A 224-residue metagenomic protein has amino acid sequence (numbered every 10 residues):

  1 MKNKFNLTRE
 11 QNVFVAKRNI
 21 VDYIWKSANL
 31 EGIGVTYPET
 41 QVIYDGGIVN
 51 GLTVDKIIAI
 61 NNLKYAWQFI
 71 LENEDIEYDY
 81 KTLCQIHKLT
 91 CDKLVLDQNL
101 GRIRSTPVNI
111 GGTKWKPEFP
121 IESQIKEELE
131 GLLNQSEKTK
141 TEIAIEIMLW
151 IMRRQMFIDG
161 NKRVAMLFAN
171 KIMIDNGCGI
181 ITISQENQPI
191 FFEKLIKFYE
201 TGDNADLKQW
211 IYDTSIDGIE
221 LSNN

Functional and structural regions predicted by a protein language model:
M1-N224: FIC/Doc superfamily catalytic core
